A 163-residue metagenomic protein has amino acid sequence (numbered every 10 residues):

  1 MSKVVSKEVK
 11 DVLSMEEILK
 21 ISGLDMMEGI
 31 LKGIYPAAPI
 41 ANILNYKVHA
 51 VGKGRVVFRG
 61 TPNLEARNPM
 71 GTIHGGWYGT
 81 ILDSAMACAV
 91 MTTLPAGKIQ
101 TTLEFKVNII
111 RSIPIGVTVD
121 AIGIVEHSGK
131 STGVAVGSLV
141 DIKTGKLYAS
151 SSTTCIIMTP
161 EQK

Functional and structural regions predicted by a protein language model:
M1-K163: Terminal targeting signals and extreme-terminal segments of soluble enzymes
